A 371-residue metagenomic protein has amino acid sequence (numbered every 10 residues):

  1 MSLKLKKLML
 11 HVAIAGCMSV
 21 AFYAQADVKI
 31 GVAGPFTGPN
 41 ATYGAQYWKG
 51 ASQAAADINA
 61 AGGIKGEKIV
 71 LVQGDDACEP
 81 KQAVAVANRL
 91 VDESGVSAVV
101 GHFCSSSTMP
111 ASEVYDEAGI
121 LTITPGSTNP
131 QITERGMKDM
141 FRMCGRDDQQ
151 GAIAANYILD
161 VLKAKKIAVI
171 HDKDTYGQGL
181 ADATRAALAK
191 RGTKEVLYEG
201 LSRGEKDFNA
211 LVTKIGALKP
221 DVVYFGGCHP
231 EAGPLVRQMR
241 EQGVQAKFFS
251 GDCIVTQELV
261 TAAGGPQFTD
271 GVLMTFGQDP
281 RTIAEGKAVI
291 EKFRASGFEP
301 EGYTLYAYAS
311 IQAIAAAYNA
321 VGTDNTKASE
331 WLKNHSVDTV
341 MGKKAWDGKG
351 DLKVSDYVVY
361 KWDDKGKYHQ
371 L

Functional and structural regions predicted by a protein language model:
S2-V12, Q25-L371: Extracytosolic ligand-binding ectodomains
A21-Y23: N-terminal signal peptide c-region/cleavage motif recognized by signal peptidases
